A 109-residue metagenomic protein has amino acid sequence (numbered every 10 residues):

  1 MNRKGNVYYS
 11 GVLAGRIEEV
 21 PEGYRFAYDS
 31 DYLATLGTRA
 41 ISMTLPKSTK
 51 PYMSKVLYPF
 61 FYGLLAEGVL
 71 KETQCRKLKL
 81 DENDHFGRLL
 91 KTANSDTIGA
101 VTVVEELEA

Functional and structural regions predicted by a protein language model:
M1-A109: Phosphate/dinucleotide-binding and metal-coordinating scaffold of catalytic cores in nucleotide-dependent enzymes
